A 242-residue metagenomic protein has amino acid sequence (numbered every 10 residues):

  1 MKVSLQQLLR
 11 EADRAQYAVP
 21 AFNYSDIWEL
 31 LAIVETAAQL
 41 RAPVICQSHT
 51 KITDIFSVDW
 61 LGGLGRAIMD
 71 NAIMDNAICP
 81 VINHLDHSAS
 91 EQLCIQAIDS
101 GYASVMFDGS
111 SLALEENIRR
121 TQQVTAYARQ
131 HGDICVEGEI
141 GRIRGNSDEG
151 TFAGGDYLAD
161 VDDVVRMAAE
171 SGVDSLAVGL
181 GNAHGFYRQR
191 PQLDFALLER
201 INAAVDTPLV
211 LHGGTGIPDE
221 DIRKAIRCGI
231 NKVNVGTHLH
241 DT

Functional and structural regions predicted by a protein language model:
V3-R14, S25-I52, D59-I78, S88-T207 (+2 more regions): Alpha/beta enzyme core
L211-G213: Thr-Gly-centered strand-to-loop micro-motif
T237-T242: Short glycine/proline-rich, acidic loop/turn segments that cap or connect secondary-structure elements
